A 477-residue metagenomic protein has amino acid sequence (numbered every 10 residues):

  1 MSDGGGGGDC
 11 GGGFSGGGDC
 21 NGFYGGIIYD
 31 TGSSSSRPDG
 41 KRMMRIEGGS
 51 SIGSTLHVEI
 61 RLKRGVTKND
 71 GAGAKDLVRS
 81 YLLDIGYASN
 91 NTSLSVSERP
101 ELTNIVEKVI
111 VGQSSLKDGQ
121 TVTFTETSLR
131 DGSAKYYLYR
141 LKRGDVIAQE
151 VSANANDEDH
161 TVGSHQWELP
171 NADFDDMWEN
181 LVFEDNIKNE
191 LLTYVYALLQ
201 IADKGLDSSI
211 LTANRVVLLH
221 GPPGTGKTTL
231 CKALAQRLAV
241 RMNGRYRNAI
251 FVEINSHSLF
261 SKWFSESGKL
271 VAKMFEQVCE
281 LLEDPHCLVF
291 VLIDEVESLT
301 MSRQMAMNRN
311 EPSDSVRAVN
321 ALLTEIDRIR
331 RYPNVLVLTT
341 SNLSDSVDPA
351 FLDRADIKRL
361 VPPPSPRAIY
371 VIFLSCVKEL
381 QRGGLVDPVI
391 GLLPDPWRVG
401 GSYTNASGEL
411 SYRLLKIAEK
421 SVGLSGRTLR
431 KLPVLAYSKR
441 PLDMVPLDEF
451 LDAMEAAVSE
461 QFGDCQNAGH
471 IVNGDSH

Functional and structural regions predicted by a protein language model:
M1-D39: Intrinsically disordered, low-complexity segments
S2, R309-S313, K420-G423: Short, solvent-exposed segments of well-ordered alpha helices
S36-H57, L62-E158, E168-D173, P366-H477: C-terminal alpha-helical "lid" subdomain
R37-P38, V182-Y403: Walker A/P-loop NTP-binding motif of AAA+ ATPase domains
L56-V58, F174-E179, R215, I357: Short amphipathic alpha-helical segments
G163-Y194: Charged, amphipathic alpha-helical linker segments immediately N-terminal to NTP-binding catalytic cores
